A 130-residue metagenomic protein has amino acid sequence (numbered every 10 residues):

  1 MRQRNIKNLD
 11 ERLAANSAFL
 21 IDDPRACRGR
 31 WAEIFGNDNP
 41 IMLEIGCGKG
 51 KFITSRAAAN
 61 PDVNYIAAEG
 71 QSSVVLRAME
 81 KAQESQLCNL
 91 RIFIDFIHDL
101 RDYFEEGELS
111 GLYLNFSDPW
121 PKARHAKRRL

Functional and structural regions predicted by a protein language model:
M1-L43, K51-A58: S-adenosyl-L-methionine
I45, A68: Conserved beta-strand/loop positions that form the S-adenosyl-L-methionine
G48: Conserved glycine-rich SAM-binding loop
V63-I66: Short beta-strand element of Class I
Q71: Conserved SAM/SAH-binding beta-strand->alpha-helix loop
V75-L76: Short alpha-helix immediately C-terminal to the canonical SAM-binding loop
E80-E106: S-adenosyl-L-methionine
S110-L130: Mobile active-site "lid"/loop adjacent to the S-adenosyl-L-methionine
